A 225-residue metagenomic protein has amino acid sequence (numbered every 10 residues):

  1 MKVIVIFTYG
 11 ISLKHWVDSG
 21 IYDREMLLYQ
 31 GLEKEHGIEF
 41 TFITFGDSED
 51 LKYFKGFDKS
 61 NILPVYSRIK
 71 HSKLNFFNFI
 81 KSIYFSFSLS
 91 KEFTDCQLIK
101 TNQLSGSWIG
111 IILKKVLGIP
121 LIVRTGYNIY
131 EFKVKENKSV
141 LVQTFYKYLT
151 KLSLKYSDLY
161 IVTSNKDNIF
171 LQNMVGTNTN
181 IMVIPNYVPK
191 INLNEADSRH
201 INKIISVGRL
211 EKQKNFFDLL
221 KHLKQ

Functional and structural regions predicted by a protein language model:
M1-E49, K221-K224: N-terminal subdomain of nucleotide-sugar transferases
K2-T8, K114-K133, T150, I161: Active-site proximal beta-strand in glycosyltransferases
I4-V5, A196-K224: Conserved donor-binding/catalytic core segment of Leloir-type glycosyltransferases
V17-R24, I80-Y84, P120, Y130-L152 (+2 more regions): Nucleotide-sugar donor phosphate/pyrophosphate-binding loop at the beta->alpha transition of glycosyltransferases
R24, T41-G46, N61-Y66, K147-L193: Donor nucleotide-sugar binding/catalytic pocket of nucleotide-sugar-dependent glycosyltransferases
E25-K34, F87-S90, W108, I112-V116 (+1 more regions): Membrane-proximal helix-turn-helix segments that form the acceptor-binding/catalytic region of lipid-linked
E49, G56-S88, N137-V142: A short, charged, and often flexible helix/loop element on the N-terminal side of the glycosyltransferase catalytic
T101-S107, T125-G126: Short His-centered aromatic/hydrophobic patch
